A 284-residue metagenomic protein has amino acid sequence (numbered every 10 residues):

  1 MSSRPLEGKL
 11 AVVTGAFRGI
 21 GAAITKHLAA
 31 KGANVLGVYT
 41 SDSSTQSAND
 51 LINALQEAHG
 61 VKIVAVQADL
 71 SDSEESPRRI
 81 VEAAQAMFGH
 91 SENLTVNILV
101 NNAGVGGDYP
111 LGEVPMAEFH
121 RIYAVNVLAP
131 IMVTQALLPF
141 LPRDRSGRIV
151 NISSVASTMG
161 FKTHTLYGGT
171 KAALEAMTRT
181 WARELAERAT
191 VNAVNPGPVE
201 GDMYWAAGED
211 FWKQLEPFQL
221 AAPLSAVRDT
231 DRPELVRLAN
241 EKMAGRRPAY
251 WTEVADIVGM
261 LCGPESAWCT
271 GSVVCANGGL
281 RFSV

Functional and structural regions predicted by a protein language model:
S2, L111, M159, E241 (+3 more regions): Short C-terminal tail/terminal secondary-structure segment of NAD(P)H-dependent dehydrogenase/reductase domains
L10, F17-R18: Conserved glycine-rich cofactor-binding loop
A33-N49: Conserved glycine-rich Rossmann-like NAD(P)H-binding loop of the short-chain dehydrogenase/reductase
P110-L111, P115-H120, I149, F211-L215 (+1 more regions): Substrate-binding pocket helix/loop in short-chain dehydrogenase/reductase
T134, T170, T178: Active-site helix of classical SDR
P139, A182-E187, A267: Alpha-helical segment proximal to the catalytic Tyr-Lys
S154: Residue(s) in the substrate-gating loop at a strand-loop-helix junction that position the organic substrate next
